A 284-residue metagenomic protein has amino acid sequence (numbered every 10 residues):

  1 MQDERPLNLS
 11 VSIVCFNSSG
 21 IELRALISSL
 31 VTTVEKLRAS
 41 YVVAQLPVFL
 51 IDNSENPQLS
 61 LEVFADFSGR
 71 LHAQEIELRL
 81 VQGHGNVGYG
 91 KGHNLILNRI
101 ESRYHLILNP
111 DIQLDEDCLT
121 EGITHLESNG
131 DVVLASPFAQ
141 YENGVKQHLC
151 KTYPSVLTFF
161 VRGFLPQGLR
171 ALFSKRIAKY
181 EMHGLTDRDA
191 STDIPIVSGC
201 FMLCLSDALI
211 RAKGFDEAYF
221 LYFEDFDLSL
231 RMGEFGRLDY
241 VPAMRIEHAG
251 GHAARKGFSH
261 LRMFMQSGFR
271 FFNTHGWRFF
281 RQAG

Functional and structural regions predicted by a protein language model:
S18-S40: Short, well-formed alpha-helical segments that are part of the catalytic scaffolds of diverse glycosyltransferases
F49-V63: A conserved acidic beta->alpha catalytic loop
Q82-I100: Glycine-rich, basic loop-to-helix element that forms the pyrophosphate-binding segment of sugar-nucleotide handling
H105: Short aromatic/hydrophobic "clamp" motif used to bind/position activated sugar donors
E116-L149: Conserved donor NDP-sugar-binding/catalytic core segment of glycosyltransferases
P154-I194: Short, flexible, basic/aromatic active-site loop/helix in glycosyltransferases
T186-R245: A short, conserved alpha-helix in the catalytic core of glycosyltransferases
F226-L230, E234-G284: Active-site-adjacent helix/loop segment of glycosyltransferases that harbors family-specific signature motifs
